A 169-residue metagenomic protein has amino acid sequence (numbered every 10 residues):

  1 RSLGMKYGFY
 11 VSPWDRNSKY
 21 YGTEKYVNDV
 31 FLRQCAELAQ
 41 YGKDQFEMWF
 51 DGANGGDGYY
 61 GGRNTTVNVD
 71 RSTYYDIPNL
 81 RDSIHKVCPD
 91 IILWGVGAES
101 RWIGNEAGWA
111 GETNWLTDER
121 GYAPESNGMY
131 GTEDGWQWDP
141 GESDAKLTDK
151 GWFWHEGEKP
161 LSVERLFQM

Functional and structural regions predicted by a protein language model:
R1-M169: Mature catalytic domains of secreted/periplasmic carbohydrate-active enzymes
